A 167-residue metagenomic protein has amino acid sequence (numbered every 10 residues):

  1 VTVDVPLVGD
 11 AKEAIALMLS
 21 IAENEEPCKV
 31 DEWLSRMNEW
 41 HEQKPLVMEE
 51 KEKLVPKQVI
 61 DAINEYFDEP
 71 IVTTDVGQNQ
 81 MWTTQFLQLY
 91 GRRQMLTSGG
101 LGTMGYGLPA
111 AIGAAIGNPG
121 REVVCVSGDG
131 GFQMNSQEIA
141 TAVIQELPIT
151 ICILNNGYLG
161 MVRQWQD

Functional and structural regions predicted by a protein language model:
V1-W33: Glycine-rich, acidic loop regions that bind phosphate or pyrophosphate groups
V3, N24, D68-E69, R92 (+1 more regions): Short, well-ordered coil loops that connect the C-terminus of an alpha-helix to the N-terminus of a beta-strand
V3, V47-K51, G130: Conserved short-loop catalytic and cofactor-binding motifs
P6-V8, K12-M18, W82-D167: Thiamine diphosphate
E25-E32, E50, G77-M81, I151-L159: Short, functional N-terminal and low-complexity linear motifs
P27, V72, E122-V123: Secondary-structure boundary/capping residues
R36-A114: Active-site diphosphate/adenylate-binding microenvironment
